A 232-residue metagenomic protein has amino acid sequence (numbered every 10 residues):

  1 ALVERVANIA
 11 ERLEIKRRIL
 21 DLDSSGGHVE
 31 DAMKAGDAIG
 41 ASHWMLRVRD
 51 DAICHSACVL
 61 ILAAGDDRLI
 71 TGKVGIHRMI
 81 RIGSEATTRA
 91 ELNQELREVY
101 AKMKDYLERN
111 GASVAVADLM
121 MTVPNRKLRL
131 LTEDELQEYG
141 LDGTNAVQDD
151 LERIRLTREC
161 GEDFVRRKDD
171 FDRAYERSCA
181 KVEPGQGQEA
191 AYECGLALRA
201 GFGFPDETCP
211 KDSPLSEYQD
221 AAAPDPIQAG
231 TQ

Functional and structural regions predicted by a protein language model:
A1-K16, L22-V29, T71-A115, L119-M121 (+3 more regions): Small-residue-centered hinge/linker elements
A1-L22, G26-H43, S113, R129-D134 (+3 more regions): N-terminal secretory signal peptides
A1-V3, S25-A32, D51-H55, D67 (+5 more regions): Solvent-exposed, acidic/flexible segments
E4-E11, M33, D37, L60 (+7 more regions): Solvent-exposed, polar/charged alpha-helical surfaces in well-ordered, non-transmembrane soluble domains, broadly
E11-I15, G40-W44, A63-D67, M79 (+7 more regions): Sec-exported extracytoplasmic/periplasmic mature domains
D31, G40-G83: Glycine-rich beta-to-alpha active-site loop
I82-D170, A174, S178: Charged, glycine-interspersed solvent-exposed loop segments at helix/strand-loop junctions that cap or gate access
D149-Q232: Low-complexity, Gly/Ser/Thr/Pro-rich intrinsically disordered linker/tail segments
